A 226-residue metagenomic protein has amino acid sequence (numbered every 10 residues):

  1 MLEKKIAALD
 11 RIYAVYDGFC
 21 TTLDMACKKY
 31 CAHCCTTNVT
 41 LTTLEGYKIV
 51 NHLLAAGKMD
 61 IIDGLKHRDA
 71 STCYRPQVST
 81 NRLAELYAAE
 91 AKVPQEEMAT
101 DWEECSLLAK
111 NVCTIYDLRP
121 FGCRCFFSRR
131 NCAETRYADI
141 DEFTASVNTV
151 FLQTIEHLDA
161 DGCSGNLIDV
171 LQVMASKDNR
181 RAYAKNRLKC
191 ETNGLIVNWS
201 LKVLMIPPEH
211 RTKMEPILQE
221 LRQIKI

Functional and structural regions predicted by a protein language model:
M1-I226: Hydrophobic scaffolds flanking metal-cofactor catalytic centers in soluble metalloenzymes
